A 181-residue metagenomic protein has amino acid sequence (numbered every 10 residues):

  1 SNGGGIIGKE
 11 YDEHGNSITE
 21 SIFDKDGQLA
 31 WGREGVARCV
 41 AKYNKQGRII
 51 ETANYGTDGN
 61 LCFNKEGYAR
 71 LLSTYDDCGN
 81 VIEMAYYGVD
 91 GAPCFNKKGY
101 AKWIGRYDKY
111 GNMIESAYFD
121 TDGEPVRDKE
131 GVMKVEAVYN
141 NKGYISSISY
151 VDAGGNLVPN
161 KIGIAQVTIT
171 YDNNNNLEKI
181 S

Functional and structural regions predicted by a protein language model:
S1-S181: Buried hydrophobic residues that stabilize the cores of well-folded domains
